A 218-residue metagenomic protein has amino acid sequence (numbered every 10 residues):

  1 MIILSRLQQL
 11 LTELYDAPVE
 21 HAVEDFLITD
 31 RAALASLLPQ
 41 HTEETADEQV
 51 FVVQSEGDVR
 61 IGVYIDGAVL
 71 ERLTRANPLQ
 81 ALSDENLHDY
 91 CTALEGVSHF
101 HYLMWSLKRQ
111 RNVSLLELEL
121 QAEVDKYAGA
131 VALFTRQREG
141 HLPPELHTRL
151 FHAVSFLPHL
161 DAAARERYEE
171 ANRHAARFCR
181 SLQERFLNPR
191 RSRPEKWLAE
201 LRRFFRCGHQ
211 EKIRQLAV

Functional and structural regions predicted by a protein language model:
M1-L73, S83-N86, L133-T135: Auxiliary, metal-adjacent structural segments of Zn-dependent hydrolase domains
A22-V23, L27-I28, P143-H147, A164 (+1 more regions): Conserved catalytic or regulatory cores that recognize and/or transform ribose-phosphate-containing ligands
L79-L82, M104-E117: Short helix/strand-bridging catalytic loops that position acidic/His residues to coordinate divalent metals and engage
H88-M104: Active-site recognition of the HExxH zinc-binding catalytic motif
W105, A130-Q137, Q183-F186: Long, hydrophobic, amphipathic alpha-helical segments used as structural scaffolds
N112-L150: Post-HExxH zinc-binding segment in Zn-dependent metallohydrolases
L150-P158: Extended, composition-driven regions rather than compact fold-specific motifs
P158-V218: Pan-zinc metallopeptidase signature
